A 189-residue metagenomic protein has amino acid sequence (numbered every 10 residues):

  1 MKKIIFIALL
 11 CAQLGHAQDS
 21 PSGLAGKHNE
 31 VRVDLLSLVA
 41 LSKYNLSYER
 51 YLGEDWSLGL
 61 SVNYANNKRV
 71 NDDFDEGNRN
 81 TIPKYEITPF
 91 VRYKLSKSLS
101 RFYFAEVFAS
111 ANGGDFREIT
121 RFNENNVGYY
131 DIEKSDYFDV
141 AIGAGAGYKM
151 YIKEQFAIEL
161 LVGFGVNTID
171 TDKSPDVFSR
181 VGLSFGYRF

Functional and structural regions predicted by a protein language model:
M1-A25: Cleavable N-terminal export/targeting peptides
G15-Q18, V31, A105, L183: A broad, low-specificity signal marking well-ordered, structured residues that form hydrophobic/aromatic
Q18-N71, I82, R188: Short glycine/proline- and aromatic-enriched beta-strand/turn motifs that initiate or cap beta-hairpins
L24-G26, S37-L41, N78-K84, E133-A141 (+1 more regions): Transmembrane beta-barrel outer-membrane domains
R50-G145, M150-E159: Gram-negative (and chloroplast) outer-membrane scaffold detector with strong preference for beta-barrel transmembrane
L161-F164: Internal, hydrophobic beta-strand segments that form the core of beta-sheet-rich folds
T168-I169: Membrane-helix boundary connector in multi-pass membrane proteins
V177-F189: Outer-membrane beta-barrel "beta-signal"
